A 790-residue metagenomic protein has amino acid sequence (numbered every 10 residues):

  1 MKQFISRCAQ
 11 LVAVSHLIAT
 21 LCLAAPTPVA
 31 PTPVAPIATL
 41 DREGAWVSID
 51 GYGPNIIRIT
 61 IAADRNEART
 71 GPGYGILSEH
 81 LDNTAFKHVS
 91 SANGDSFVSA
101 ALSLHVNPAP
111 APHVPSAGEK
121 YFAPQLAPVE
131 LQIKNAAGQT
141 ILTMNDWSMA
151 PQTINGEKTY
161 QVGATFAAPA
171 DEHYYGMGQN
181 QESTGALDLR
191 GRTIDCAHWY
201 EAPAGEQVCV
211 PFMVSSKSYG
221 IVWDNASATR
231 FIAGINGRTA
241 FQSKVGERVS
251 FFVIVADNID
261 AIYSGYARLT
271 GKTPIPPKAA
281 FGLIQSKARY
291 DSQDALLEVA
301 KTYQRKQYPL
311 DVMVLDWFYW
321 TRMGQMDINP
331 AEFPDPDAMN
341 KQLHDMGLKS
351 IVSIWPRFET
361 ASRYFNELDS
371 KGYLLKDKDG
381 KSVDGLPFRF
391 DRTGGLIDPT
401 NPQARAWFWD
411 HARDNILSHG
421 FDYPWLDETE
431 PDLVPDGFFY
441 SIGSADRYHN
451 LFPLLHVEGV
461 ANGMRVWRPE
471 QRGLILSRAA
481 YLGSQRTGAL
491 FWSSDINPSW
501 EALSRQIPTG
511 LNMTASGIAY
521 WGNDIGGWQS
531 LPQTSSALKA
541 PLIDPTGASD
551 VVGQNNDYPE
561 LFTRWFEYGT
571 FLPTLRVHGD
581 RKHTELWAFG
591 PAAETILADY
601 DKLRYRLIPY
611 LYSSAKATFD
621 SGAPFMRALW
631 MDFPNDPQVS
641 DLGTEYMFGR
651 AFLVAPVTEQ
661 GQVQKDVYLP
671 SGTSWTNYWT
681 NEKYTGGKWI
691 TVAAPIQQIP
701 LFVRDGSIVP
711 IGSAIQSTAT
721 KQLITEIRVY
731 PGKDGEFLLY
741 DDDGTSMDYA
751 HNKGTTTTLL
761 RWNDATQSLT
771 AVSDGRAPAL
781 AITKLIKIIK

Functional and structural regions predicted by a protein language model:
A9-T20: Bacterial N-terminal signal peptides
C22-A24: Boundary at the C-terminal end of the N-terminal hydrophobic targeting segment
A35, D50-G94: A low-complexity, Ser/Thr/Gly/Pro-enriched, surface-exposed linker/loop concept that marks segments flanking
R42, K87-A280, K287-R289, Q293 (+3 more regions): Catalytic and substrate-binding clefts that recognize carbohydrates or anionic sugar/phosphate headgroups
V47-I49, I59-I61, F97-L104, L131 (+2 more regions): Short, well-ordered beta-strand segments enriched in hydrophobic/aromatic residues
I49, A101, F212, Y303 (+8 more regions): Conserved, mostly hydrophobic/aromatic
D64, G73-G75, T143, T159 (+3 more regions): Aromatic- and carboxylate-enriched substrate-binding clefts and catalytic-loop regions of carbohydrate-active enzymes
V129, N462-G473, A480-W492, M513-N523 (+2 more regions): Catalytic core of carbohydrate-active enzymes
